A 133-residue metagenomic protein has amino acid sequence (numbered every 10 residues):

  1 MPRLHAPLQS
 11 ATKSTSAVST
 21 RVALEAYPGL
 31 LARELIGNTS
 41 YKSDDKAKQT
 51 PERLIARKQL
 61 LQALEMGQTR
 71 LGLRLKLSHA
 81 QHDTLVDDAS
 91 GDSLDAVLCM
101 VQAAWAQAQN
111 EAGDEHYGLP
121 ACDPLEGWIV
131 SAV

Functional and structural regions predicted by a protein language model:
M1-V133: RNase H-like (RuvC/DEDD) metal-dependent nuclease/polynucleotide-processing core
